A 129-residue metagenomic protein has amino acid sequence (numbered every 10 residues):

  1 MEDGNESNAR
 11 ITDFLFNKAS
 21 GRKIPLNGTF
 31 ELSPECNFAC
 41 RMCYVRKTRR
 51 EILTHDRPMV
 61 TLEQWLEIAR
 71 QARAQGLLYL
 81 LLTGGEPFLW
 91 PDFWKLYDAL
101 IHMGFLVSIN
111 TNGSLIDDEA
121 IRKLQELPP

Functional and structural regions predicted by a protein language model:
E2-L127: Conserved alpha-helical substructure of the radical SAM core
